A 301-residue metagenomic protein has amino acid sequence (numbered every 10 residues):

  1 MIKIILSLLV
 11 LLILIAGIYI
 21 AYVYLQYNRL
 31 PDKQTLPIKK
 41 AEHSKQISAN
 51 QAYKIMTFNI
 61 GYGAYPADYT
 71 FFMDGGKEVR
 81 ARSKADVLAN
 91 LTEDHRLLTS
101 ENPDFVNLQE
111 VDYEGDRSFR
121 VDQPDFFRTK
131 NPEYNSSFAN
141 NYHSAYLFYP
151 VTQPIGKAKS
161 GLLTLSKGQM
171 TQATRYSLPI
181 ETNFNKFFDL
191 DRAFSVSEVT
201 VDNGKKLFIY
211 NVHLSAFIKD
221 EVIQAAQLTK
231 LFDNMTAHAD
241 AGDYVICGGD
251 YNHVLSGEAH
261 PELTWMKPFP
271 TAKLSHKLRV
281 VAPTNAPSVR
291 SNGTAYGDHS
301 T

Functional and structural regions predicted by a protein language model:
I2-K130, F138-Q153: N-terminal, active-site-proximal structural segment of metallo-dependent hydrolase catalytic domains
H43-S44, Y149-P154, E181-K186, T294-A295: Short, P/G- and charge-enriched loop/turn segments at secondary-structure junctions
K45-I55, A64-A67, A158, L162-Q172 (+1 more regions): Beta-strand-turn-beta hairpins that frame and shape the catalytic cleft of phosphate-ester-processing enzymes
K54-I60, N90-R120, L165, S197-V199 (+2 more regions): Active-site beta-strand/loop signature of hydrolases that rely on acidic residues for catalysis
K77-S83, V111-E114, L178-K186, H213-V222 (+1 more regions): Surface-exposed cleft-lining segments at the edges of enzyme active sites
R128-P132, K157-A173, G297-T301: Conserved beta strand-loop-helix elements of the APE1-like EEP
N135-S144, A173-P179: Conserved S-adenosyl-L-methionine
I218-T301: Metal-dependent phosphoesterases centered on the DNase I-like endonuclease/exonuclease/phosphatase
